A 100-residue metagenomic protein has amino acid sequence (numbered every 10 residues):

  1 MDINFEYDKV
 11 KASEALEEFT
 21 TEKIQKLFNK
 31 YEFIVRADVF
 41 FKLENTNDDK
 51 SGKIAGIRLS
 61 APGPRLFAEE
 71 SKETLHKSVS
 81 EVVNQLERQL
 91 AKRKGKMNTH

Functional and structural regions predicted by a protein language model:
M1-H100: N-terminal, polar/charged subdomain of small-to-medium soluble alpha/beta proteins
